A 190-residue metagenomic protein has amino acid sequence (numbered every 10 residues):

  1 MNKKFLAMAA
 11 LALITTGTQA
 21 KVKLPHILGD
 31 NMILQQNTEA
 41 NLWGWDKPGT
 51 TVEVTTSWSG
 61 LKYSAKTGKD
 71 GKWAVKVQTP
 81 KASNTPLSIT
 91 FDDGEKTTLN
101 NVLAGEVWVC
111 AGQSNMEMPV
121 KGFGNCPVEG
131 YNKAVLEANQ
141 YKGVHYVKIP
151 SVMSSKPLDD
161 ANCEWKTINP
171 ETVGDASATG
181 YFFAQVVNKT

Functional and structural regions predicted by a protein language model:
M1-K23: Bacterial Sec-dependent N-terminal signal peptides
K21-T190: Cell-envelope and extracellular/periplasmic
